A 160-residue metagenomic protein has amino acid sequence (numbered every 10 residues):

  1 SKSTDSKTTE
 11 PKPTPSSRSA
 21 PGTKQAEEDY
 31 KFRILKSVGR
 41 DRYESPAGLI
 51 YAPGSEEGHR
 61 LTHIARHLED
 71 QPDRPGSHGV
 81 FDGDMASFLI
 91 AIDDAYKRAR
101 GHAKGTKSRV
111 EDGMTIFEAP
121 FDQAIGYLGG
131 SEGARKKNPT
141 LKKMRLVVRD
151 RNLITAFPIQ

Functional and structural regions predicted by a protein language model:
S1-S16: Hydrophobic, gly/ala-rich membrane-insertion helices/peptides used by toxins and envelope proteins
P21-Q160: Functional cores of ribonucleases/endoribonucleases
